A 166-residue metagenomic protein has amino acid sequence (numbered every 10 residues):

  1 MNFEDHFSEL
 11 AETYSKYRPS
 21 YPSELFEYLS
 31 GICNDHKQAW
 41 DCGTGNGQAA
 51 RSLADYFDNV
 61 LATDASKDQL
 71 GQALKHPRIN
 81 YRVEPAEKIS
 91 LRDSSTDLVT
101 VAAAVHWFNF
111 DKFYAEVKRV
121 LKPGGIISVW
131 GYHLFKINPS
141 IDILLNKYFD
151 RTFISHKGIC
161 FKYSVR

Functional and structural regions predicted by a protein language model:
M1-D35: Conserved class I S-adenosyl-L-methionine
K37, D58, D97: Conserved acidic residues
W40, N46-K88: Class I SAM-dependent methyltransferase SAM/SAH-binding core
E87-L98: A short acidic, Gly/Pro-enriched loop at the edge of an enzyme's catalytic core that lines a small-molecule cofactor
V101-A102, F110: A short beta-strand submotif of the Rossmann-like class I SAM-dependent methyltransferase core that lines
F108-V117: A short, conserved alpha-helix within the catalytic core of class I
K118-R166: Conserved catalytic/acceptor-binding region of the Class I
